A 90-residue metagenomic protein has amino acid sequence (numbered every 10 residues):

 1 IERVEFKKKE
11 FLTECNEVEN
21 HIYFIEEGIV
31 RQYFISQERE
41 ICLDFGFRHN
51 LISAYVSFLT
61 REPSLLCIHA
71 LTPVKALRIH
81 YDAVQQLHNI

Functional and structural regions predicted by a protein language model:
I1-Y23: Regulatory nucleotide-sensing modules
E2, I29-F34, K75-A76: Short beta-strand segments in beta-sandwich/barrel cores
K8, E26, S64: Short beta-strand or tight-loop elements that sit immediately N-terminal to catalytic metal-binding acidic residues
N20-R31, R48-H49: Glycine- and acidic-residue-biased ligand/ion/polar-headgroup-sensing regions
F34, R39-C42: Compact nucleic-acid interaction/catalytic patches
I41-I90: Cyclic-nucleotide recognition modules
